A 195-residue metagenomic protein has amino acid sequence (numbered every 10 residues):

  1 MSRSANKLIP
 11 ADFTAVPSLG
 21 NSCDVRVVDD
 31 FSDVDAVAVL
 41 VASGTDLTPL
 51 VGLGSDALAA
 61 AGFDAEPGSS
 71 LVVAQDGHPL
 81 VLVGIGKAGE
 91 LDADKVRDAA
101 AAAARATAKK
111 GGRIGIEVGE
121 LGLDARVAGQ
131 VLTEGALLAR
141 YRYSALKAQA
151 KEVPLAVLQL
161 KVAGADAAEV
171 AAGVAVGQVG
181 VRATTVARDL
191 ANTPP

Functional and structural regions predicted by a protein language model:
M1-P195: Glycine-/small-residue-enriched capping loops at alpha/beta junctions
